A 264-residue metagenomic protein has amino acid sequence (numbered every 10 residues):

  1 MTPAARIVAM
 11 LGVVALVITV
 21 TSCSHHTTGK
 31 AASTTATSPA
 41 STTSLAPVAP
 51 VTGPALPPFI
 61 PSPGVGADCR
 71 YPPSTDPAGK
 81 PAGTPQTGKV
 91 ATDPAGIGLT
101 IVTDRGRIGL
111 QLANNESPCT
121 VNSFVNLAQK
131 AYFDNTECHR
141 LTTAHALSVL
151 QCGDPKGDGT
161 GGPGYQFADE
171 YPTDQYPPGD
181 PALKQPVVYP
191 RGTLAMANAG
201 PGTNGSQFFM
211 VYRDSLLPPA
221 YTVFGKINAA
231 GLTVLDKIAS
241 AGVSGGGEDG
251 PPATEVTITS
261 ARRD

Functional and structural regions predicted by a protein language model:
T2-V8, G12, V17-D264: Cyclophilin-like peptidyl-prolyl cis-trans isomerases
